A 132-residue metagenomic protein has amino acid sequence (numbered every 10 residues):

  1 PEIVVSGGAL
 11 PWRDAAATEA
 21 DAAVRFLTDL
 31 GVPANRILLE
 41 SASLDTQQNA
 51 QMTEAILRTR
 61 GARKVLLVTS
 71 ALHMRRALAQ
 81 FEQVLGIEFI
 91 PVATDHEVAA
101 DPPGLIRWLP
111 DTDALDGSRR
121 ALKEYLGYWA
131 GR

Functional and structural regions predicted by a protein language model:
P1-L109, A114, S118: A structural signal for short, hydrophobic/glycine-enriched beta-strand patches
S118-R132: A transmembrane-helix-recognition feature enriched in membrane-embedded lipid enzymes and envelope glyco-/phospholipid
